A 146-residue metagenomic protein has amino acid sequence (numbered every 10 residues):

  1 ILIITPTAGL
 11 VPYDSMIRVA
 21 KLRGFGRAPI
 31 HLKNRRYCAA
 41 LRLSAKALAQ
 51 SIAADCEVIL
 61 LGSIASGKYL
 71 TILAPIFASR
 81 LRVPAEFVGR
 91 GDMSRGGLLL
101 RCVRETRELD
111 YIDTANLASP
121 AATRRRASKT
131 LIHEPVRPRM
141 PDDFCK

Functional and structural regions predicted by a protein language model:
I4: Regulatory/sensor and coupling segments of signal-transduction and defense proteins
T7-S51: Long, charge-dense
Q50-K146: Long, solvent-exposed, polar/charged low-complexity segments
